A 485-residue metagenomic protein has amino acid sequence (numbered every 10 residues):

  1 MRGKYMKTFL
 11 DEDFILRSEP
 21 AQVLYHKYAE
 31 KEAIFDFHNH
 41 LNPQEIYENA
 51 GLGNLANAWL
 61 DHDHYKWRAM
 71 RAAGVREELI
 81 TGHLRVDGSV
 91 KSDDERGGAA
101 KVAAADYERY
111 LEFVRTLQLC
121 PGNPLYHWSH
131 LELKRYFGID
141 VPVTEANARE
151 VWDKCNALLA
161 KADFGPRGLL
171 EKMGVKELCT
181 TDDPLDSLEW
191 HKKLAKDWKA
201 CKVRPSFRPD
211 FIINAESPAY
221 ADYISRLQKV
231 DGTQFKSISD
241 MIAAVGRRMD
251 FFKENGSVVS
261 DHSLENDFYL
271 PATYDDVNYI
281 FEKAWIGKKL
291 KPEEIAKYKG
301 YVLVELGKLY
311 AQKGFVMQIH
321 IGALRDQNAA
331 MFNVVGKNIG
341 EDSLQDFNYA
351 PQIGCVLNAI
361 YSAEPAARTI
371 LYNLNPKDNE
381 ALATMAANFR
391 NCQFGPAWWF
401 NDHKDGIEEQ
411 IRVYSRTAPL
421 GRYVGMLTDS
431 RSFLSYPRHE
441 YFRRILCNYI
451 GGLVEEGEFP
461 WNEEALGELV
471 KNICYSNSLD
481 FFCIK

Functional and structural regions predicted by a protein language model:
R2-K313, P365-A367, L371-N379, A383-K485: Metal-cofactor-binding active-site regions of metalloenzymes
M317-I319: C-terminal amphipathic alpha-helical interaction region
R325: Short, active-site-adjacent cap segments at secondary-structure transitions
N328: Hard-cation-handling environments
F332-L344: Active-site loop ensemble at the mouth of alpha/beta enzyme cores that anchors a bound cofactor
D346-I353: Divalent-cation-assisted or electrostatically stabilized phosphate/pyrophosphate-binding catalytic cores
V356-S362: Short, basic/hydrophobic alpha-helical segments
